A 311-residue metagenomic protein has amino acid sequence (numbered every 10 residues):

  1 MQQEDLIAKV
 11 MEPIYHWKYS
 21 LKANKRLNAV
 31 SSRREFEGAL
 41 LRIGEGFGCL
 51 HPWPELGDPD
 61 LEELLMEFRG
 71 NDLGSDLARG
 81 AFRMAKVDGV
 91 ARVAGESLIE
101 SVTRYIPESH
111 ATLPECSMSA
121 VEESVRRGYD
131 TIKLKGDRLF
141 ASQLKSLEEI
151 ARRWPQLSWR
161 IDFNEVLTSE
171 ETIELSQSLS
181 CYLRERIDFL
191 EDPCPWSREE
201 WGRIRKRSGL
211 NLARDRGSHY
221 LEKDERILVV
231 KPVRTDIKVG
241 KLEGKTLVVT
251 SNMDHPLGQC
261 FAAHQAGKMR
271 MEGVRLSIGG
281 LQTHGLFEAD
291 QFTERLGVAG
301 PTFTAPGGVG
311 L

Functional and structural regions predicted by a protein language model:
Q2-W159, N164-V166, E170-I173, Q177-C181 (+1 more regions): N-terminal capping/lid subdomain adjacent to the active-site entrance of alpha/beta enzymes
M11, R104, W154-Q156, R184-E185 (+3 more regions): Short, well-ordered coil/turn elements that cap or connect secondary structure elements
G48, P107-L113, D130-L134, W159-F163 (+5 more regions): Hydrophobic faces of well-ordered beta-strands that scaffold small-molecule active sites in alpha/beta enzyme cores
E62-N71, S197-N211, R216-G310: Shared catalytic-loop signature of beta/alpha-barrel
R138-W159, F163-V230: Glycine/proline-rich, positively charged, aromatic-decorated active-site loop/lid region on the catalytic face
